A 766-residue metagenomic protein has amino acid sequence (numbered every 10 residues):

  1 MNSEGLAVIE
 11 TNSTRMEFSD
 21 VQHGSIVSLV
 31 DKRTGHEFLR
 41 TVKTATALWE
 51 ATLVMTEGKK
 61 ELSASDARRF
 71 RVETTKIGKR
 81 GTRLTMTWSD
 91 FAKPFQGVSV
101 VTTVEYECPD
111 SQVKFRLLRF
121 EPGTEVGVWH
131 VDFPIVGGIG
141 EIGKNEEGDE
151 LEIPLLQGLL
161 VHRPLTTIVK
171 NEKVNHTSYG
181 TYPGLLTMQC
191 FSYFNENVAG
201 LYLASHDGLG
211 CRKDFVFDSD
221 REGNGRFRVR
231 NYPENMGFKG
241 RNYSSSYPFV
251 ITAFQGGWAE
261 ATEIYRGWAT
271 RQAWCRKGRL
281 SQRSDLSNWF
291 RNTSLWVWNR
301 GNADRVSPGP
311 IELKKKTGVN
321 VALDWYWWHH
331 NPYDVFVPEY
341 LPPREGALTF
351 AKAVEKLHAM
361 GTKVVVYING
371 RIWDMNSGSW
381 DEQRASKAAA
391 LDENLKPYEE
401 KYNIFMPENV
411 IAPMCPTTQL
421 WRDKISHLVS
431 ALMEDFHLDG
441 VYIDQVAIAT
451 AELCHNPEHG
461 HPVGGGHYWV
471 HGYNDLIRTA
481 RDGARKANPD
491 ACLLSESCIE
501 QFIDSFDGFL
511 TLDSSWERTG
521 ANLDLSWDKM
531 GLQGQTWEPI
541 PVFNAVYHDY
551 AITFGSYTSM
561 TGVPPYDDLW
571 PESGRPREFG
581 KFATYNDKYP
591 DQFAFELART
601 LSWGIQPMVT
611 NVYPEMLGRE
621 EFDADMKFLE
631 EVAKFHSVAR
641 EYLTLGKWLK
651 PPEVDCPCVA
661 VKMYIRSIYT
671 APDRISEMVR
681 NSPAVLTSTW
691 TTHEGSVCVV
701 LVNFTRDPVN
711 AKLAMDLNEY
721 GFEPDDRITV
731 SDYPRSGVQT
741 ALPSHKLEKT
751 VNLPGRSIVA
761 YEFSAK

Functional and structural regions predicted by a protein language model:
E4-P94, T103: Acidic-aromatic substrate-binding/catalytic surfaces of carbohydrate-active enzymes
H23, L29, R230, G240-F249 (+2 more regions): Active-site-proximal substrate-binding groove within the catalytic cores of carbohydrate-active enzymes
G78, W88-Q96, Q112-K114, R119-E141 (+7 more regions): Conserved structural scaffold segments of CAZyme catalytic domains across common CAZy folds
N302-K315, W421-E434, F593: Short, acidic/polar
W327-T349, S379-P416, A449-N474, A480: Aromatic- and acidic-residue-enriched carbohydrate-binding clefts of CAZyme catalytic domains
E355, V366-F436, G520-T536, I540: Active-site-adjacent "subsite" loops/lids of carbohydrate-active enzymes
P413-D504, E517-G520: Active-site neighborhood of glycoside hydrolase catalytic domains
L742-K766: C-terminal beta-strand-rich structural cap/linker in extracellular carbohydrate-active enzymes
